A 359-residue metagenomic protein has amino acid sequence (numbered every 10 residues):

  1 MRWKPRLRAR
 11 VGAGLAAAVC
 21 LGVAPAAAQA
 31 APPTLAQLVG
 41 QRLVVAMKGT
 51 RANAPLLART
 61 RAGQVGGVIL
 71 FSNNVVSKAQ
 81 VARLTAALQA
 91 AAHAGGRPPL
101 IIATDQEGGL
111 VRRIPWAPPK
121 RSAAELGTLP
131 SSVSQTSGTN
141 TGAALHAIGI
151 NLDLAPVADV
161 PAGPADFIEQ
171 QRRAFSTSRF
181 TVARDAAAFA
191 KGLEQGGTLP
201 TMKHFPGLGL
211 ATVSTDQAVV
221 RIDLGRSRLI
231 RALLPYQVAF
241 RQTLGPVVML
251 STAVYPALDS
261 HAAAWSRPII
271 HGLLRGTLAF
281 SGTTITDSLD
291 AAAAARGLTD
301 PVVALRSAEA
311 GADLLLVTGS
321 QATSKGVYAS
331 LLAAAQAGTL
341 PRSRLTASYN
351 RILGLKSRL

Functional and structural regions predicted by a protein language model:
R2-A30: Secretory targeting and sorting signals
Q29-P115: N-terminal hydrophobic targeting/anchoring segments and the immediately downstream early-domain regions of hydrolases
G40-M47, G66-L70, L100-Q106, L152-P156 (+5 more regions): Hydrophobic faces of well-ordered beta-strands that scaffold small-molecule active sites in alpha/beta enzyme cores
P55, V76-H93, F180-T339: Second-shell residues forming the walls of enzyme active-site clefts
Q89-P119, S134-P161, V182-G207: Glycine-rich, aromatic-flanked loop segments that form ligand/cofactor-binding clefts across common enzyme folds
P118-P130, A174-S176: A charged helix-plus-loop insertion that forms the helical arch/lid used to bind and gate nucleic-acid substrates
V160-E169: Short, conserved phosphate-binding/catalytic loop or strand-edge motifs used in phosphoryl-/nucleotidyl-transfer
S330-A333, A337-L359: Mid-to-C-terminal alpha-helical segments outside catalytic/metal-binding sites
